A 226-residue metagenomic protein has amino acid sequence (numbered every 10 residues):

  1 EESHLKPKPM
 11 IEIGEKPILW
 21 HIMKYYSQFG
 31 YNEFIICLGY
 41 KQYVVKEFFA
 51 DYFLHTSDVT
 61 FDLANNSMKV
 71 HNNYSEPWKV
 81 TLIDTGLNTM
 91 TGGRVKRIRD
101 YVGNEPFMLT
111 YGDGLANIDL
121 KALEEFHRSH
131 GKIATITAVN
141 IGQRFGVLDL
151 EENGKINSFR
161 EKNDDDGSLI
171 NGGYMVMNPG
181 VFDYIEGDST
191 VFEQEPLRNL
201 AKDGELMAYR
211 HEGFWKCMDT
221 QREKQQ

Functional and structural regions predicted by a protein language model:
E1-Y52: N-terminal glycine-rich phosphate-binding loop and ensuing alpha1 helix
M10, V147-L150, L197, A208: A structural signal for short hydrophobic beta-strand segments in well-ordered beta-sheet cores
I18-I22, R94-R97, P196: Well-ordered alpha-helical segments embedded in enzymatic catalytic cores
N32-F34, I133-A134, E205: Residues at the starts of beta-strands that form the adenosine-phosphate
E47-E152: Conserved beta-loop-beta/alpha segment of the NTase-like Rossmann-fold superfamily that binds/positions NTPs
P106-T110, L115, L120-R128, N140-Q143 (+1 more regions): Catalytic-core segments of class I nucleotidyltransferases/pyrophosphorylases that form NMP-activated intermediates
